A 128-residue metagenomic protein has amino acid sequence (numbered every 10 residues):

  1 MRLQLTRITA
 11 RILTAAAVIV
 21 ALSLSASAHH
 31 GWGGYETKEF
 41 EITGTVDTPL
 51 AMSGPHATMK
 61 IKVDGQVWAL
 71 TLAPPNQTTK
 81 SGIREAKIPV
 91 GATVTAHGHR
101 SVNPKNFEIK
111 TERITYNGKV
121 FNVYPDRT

Functional and structural regions predicted by a protein language model:
R2-T14: Bacterial N-terminal signal peptides that target proteins for export
R11-S25: Bacterial N-terminal signal peptides
S27-F40: Short boundary/loop segments of OB/S1/cold-shock single-stranded nucleic-acid-binding domains
K38-G54: Structural detector for short beta-strands of small beta-barrel domains
M52-K62: Short aromatic-glycine-enriched beta-strand elements
Q66-P75: A short macromolecule-binding patch
K80-A96: Short nucleic-acid-contacting surface segments enriched for D/E, G, S/T with interspersed K/R
S101-P125: OB-fold/S1-family single-stranded nucleic acid-binding modules
